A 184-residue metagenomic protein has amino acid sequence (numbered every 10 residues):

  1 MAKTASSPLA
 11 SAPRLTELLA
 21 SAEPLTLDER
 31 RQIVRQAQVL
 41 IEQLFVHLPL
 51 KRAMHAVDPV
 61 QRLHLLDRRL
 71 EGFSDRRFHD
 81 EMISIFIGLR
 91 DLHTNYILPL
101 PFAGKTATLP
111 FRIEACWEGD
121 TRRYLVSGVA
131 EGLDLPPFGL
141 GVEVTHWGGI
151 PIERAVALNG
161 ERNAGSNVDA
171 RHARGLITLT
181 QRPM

Functional and structural regions predicted by a protein language model:
M1-M184: Flexible, low-complexity junctional segments that flank or bridge functional domains
